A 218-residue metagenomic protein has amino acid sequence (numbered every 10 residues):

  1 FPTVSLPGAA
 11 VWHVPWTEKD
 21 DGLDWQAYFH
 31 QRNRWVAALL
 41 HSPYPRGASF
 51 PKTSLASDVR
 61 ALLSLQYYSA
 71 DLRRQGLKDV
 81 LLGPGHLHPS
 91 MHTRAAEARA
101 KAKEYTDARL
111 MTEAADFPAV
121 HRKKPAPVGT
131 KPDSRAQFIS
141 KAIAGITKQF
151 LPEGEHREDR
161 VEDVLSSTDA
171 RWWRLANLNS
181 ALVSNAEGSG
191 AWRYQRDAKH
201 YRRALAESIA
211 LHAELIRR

Functional and structural regions predicted by a protein language model:
P7-L23: Active-site donor/metal-binding and catalytic loop motifs of nucleotide-sugar-dependent glycosylation enzymes
L23-Q26, P51: Secondary-structure capping and boundary motifs in well-ordered enzyme cores
R32-R218: Terminal low-complexity segments of carbohydrate-biosynthetic enzymes
